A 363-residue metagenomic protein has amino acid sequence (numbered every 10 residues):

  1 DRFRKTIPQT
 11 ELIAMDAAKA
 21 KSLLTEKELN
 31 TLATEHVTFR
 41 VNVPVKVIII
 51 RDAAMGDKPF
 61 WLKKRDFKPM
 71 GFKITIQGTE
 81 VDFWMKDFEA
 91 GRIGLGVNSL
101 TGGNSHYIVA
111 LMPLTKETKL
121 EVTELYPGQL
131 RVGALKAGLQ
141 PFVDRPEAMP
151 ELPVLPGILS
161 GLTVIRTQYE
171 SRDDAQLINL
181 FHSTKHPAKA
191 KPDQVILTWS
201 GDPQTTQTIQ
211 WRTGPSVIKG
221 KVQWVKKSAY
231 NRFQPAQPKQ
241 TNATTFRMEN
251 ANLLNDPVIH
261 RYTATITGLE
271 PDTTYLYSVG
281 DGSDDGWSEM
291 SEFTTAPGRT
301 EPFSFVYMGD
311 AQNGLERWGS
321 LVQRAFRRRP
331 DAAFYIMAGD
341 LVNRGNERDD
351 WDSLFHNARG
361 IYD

Functional and structural regions predicted by a protein language model:
D1-A17: N-terminal targeting leaders for non-cytosolic proteins
T25-R40: Short beta-strands within extracellular/lumenal beta-sheet-rich domains
E35-V37, V45-V47, T205-I209: Structural beta-strand segments of beta-rich domains
V41-V45, D52-G56, G214-I218: Short proline/glycine-enriched turn/loop motifs at strand-loop junctions of beta-rich domains
A54-P69: Short, surface-exposed beta-strand/strand-loop-strand elements in extracellular ectodomains
M85-S99: Noncatalytic modules at the cell exterior or secretory-pathway interfaces, chiefly beta-strand-rich lectin/adhesion
L120-Y307, R327-R328: Acidic, histidine-bearing metal-coordination/catalytic regions of metal-dependent phosphoesterases
P302-D363: Catalytic cores of extracellular degradative/oxidative enzymes
